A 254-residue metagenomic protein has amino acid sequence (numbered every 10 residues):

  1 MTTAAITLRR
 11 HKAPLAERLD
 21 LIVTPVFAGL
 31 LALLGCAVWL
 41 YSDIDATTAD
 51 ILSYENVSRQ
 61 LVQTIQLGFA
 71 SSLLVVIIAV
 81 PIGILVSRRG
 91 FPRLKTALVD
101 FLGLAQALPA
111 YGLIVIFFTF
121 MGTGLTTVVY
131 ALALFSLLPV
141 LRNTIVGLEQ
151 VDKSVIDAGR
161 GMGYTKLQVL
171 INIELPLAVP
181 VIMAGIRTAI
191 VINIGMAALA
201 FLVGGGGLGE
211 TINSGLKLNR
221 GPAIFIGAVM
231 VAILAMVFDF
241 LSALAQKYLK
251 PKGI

Functional and structural regions predicted by a protein language model:
M1-L73, K250-I254: N-terminal, non-cleaved signal-anchor transmembrane helix
S58-Q66, A70, L98, L102-A105 (+6 more regions): Alpha-helical membrane-interface segments at transmembrane helix boundaries
R59-G68, F118-P139, A223, G227: Loop-to-helix entry region at the N-terminal start of transmembrane alpha-helices in multi-pass membrane transporters
Q63, I82-F117, R142-Q150, D157: Cytoplasmic-entry segments and transmembrane alpha-helices of multi-pass inner-membrane transporters
I78, I82, L102-A110, Y130-I145 (+4 more regions): Faces of alpha-helical transmembrane segments in polytopic inner-membrane proteins
L134, K166-A200, P222, I226 (+2 more regions): Transmembrane alpha-helices
N143-A184, I192, L208, I212 (+1 more regions): Short cytoplasmic-facing helical segments at TM-TM junctions of multi-pass membrane proteins
L208-Q246: Hydrophobic alpha-helical transmembrane segments of polytopic membrane proteins
